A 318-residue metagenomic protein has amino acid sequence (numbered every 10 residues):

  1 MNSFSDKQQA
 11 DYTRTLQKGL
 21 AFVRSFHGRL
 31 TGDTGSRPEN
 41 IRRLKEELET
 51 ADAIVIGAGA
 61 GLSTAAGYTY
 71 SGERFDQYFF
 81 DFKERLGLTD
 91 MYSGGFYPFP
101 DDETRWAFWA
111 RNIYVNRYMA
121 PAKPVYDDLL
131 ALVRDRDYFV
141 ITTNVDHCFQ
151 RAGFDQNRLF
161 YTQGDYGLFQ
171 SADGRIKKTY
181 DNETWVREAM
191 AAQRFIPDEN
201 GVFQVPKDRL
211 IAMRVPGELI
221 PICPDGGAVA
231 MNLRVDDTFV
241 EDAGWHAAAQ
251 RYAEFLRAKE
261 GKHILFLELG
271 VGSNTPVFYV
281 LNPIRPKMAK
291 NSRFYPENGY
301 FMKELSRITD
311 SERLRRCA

Functional and structural regions predicted by a protein language model:
M1-A318: Conserved catalytic alpha/beta core of Sir2/sirtuin-type deacylases, generalized to analogous enzyme cores that bind
